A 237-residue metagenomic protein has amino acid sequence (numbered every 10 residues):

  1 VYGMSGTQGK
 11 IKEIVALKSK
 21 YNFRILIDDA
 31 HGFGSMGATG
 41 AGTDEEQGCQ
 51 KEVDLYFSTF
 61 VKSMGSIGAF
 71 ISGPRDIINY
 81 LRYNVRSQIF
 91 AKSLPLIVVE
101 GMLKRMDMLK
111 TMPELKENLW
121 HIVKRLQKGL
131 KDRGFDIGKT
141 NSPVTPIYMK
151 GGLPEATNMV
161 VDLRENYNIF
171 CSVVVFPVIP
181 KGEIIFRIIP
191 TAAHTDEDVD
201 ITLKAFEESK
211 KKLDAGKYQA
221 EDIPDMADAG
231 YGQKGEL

Functional and structural regions predicted by a protein language model:
V1-N22, E155-T157, E197: Active-site core of PLP-dependent enzymes with the aminotransferase class I/II
V1-Y2, D29-H31: Conserved Walker B
V15-S19, Q127, K210: Surface-exposed amphipathic alpha-helices with a cationic face
Y21-R24, H31, M36-N141, Y148 (+1 more regions): Active-site C-terminal subdomain of aminotransferase-like
Y80-L81, M159, D198, T202: Hydrophobic side chains in well-ordered alpha-helices
I89, E165-F170, F206-D214: A common structural junction motif
M112, K116-Q127, K131-Y167, F176-E183 (+3 more regions): Conserved PLP-binding catalytic core of the aspartate aminotransferase-like
